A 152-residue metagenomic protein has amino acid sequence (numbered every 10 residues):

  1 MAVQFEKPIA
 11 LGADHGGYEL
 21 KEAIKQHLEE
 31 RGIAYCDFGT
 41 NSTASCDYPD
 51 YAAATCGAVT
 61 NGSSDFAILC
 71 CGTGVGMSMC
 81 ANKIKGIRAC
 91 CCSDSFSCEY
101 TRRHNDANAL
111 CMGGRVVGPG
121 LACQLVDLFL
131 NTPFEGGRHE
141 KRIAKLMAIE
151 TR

Functional and structural regions predicted by a protein language model:
Q4-G12, G16-G17, S95-R152: C-terminal binding/interaction regions
P8-I9, S63-A67, G86-R88: Short active-site oxyanion
A10-E30: Glycine-rich phosphate/diphosphate-binding loop of Rossmann-like nucleotide-binding domains
Q26-Y35, G86: Short helix-loop-beta junction
A34-S45: A short beta-strand-loop structural module common to alpha/beta enzyme folds
D50-A53, C92-D94: Charged helix-capping and loop-helix junction motifs
Y51-L69, T73: Short, structured active-site "lid" loops
L69-R115: Mid-chain, well-packed structural core segment of small domains
